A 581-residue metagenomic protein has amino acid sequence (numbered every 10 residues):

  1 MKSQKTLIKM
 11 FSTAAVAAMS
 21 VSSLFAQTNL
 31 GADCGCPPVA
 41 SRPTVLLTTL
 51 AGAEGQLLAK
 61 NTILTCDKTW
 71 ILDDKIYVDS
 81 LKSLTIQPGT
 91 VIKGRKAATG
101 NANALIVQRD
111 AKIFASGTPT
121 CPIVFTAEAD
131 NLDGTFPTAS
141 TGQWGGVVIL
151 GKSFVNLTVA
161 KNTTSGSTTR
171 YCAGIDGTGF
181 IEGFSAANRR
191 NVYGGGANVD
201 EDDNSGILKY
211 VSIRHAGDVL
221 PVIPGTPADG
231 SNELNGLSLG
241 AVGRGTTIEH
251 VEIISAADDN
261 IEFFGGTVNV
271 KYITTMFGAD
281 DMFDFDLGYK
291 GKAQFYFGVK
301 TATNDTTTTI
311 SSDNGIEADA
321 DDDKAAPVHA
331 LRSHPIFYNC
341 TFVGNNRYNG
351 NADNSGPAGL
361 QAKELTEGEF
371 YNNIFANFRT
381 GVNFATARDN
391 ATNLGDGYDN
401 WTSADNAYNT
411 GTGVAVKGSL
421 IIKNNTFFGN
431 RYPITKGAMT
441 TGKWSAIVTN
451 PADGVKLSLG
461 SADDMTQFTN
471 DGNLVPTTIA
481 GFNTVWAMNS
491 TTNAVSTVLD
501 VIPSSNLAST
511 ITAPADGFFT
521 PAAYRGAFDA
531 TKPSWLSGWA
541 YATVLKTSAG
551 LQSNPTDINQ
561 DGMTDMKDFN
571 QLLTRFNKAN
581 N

Functional and structural regions predicted by a protein language model:
K2-A14: Bacterial N-terminal signal peptides that target proteins for export
K9, S22-A26: Sec/Tat signal peptide C-region and signal peptidase I cleavage site
Q27-G550: Beta-strand/loop edge motif enriched in small/polar residues
D73, P327, N554-G562: Short, recurring structural edge motifs at helix starts
Q552-S553, M566: Amphipathic alpha-helical repeat elements characteristic of tetratricopeptide repeat
I558-N581: Alpha-helical segments with a strong preference for the paired helices of cellulosomal dockerin domains
